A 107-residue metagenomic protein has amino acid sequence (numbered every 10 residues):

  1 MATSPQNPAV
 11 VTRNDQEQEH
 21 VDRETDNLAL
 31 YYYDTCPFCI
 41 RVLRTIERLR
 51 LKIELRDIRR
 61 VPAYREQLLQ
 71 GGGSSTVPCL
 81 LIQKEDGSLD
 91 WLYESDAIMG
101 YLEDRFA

Functional and structural regions predicted by a protein language model:
M1-D34, I40-A107: GST-like domain detector, emphasizing the conserved glutathione-binding G-site in the N-terminal thioredoxin-like
